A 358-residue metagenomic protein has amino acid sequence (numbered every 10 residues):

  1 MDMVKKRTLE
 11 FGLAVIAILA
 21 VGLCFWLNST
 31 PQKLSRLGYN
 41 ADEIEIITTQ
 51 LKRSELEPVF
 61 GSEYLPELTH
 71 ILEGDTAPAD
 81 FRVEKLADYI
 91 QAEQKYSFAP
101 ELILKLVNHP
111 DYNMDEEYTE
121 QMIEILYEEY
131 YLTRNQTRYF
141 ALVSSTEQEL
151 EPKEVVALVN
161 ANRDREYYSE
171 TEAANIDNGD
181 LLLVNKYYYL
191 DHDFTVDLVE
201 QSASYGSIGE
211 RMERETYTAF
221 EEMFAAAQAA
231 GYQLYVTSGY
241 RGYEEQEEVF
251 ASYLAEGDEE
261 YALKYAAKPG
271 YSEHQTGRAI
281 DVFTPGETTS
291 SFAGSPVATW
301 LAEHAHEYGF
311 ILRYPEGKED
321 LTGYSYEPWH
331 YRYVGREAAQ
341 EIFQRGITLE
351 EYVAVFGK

Functional and structural regions predicted by a protein language model:
D2-S238, Y243-K358: Extracytoplasmic cell-surface/polysaccharide-interacting catalytic and binding patches
